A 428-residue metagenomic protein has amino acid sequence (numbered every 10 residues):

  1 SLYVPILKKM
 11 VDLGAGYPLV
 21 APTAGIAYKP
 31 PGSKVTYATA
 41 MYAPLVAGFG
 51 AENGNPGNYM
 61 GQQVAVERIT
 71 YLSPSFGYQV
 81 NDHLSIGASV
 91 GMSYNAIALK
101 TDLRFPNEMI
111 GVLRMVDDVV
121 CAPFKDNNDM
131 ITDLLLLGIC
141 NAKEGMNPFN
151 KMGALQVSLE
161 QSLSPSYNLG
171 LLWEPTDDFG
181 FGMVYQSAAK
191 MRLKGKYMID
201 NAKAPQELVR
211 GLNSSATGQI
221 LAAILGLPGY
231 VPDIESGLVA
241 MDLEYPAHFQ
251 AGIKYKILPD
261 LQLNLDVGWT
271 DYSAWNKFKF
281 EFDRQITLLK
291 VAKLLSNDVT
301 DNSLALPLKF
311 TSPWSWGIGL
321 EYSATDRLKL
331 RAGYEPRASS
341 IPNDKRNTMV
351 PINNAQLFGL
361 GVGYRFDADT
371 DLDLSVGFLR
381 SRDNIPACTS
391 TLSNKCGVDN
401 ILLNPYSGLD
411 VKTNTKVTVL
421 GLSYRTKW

Functional and structural regions predicted by a protein language model:
S1-Y17: Surface-exposed strand-loop-strand hairpins of Gram-negative outer-membrane beta-barrel proteins
V20-W428: Outer-membrane beta-barrel porins/channels
